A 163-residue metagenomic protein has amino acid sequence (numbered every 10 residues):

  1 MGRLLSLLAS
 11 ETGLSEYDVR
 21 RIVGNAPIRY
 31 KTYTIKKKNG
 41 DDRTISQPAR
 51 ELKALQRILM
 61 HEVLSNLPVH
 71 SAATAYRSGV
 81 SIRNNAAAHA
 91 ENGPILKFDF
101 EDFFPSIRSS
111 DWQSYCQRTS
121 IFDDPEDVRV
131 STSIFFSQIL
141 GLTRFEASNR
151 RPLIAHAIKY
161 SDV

Functional and structural regions predicted by a protein language model:
M1-T34: Non-catalytic, polymerase-adjacent accessory regions of viral genome-replication enzymes
L4, L8-E16, E62-V63, L67-A72 (+1 more regions): N-terminal low-complexity, intrinsically disordered segments
V23-P27, R77-S78, D127-F136: Short linear loop/turn motifs
I35-Q47: Glycine-/proline-rich flexible loop or hinge segments
T44-S71, F104, R144-V163: Conserved pre-motif C helix in the palm subdomain of viral-like polymerases
L52-F98, D102: Active-site-proximal segment of RNA-dependent polymerases
A90-V163: Conserved polymerase palm-domain catalytic core
